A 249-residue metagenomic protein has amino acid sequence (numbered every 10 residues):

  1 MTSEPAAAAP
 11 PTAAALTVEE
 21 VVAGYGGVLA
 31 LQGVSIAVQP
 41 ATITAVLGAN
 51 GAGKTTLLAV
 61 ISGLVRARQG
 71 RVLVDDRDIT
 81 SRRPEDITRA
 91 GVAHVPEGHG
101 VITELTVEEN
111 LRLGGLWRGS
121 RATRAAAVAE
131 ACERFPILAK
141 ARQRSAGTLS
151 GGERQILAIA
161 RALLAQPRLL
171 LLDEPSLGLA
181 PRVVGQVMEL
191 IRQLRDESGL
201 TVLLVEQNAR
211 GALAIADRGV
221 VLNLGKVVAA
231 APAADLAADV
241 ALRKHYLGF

Functional and structural regions predicted by a protein language model:
G26, T44, R82, V107-A126 (+3 more regions): ABC-type ATPase nucleotide-binding domains, specifically the catalytic core motifs of the NBD
L47-A49: The feature captures the beta-strand-to-loop junction immediately N-terminal to the Walker
S62: Helix-to-loop junction immediately C-terminal to a conserved catalytic motif
G70-D78, A90, T123-V128: Conserved ABC transporter NBD signature motif
S145-L149, E153: Conserved ABC ATPase signature
A162-L163: ABC ATPase C-loop
Q166: Conserved catalytic motifs of ABC-family nucleotide-binding domains
